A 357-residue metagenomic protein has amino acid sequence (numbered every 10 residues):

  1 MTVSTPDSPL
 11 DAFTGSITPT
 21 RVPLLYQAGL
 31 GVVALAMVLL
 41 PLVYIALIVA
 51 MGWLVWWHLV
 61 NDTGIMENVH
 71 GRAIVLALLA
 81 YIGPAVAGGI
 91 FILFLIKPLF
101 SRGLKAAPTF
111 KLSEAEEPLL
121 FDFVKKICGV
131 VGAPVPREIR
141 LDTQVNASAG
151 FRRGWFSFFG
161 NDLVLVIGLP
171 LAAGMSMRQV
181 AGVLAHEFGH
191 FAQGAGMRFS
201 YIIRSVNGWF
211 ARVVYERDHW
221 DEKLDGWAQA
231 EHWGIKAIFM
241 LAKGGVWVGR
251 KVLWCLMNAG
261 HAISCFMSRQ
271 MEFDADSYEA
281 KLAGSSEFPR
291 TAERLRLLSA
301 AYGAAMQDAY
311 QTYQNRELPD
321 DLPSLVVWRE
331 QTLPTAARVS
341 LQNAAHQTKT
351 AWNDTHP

Functional and structural regions predicted by a protein language model:
M1-G154, N161, I238, A242-L253 (+3 more regions): Hydrophobic or amphipathic, alpha-helical segments that drive membrane association/targeting
T2-L25, G226-S268, F273-S277, K281 (+1 more regions): Cytosolic-facing loops and C-terminal tails of multi-pass membrane proteins
E117-F121, M177, A181, E272 (+1 more regions): Amphipathic alpha-helical transducer elements in NTP-driven molecular machines
K125-G129, A185, Q193, G208-A211 (+2 more regions): An active-site-proximal "capping" alpha-helix that borders the catalytic cofactor pocket
S148-A149, A211-D218, S299-A305: Secretory-pathway/luminal and periplasmic proteins that interact with or process carbohydrate-rich
V166-G182, I263: Short pre-active-site segment immediately N-terminal to the catalytic Zn-binding motif
A185-R204: Catalytic Zn2+-binding segment of zinc metalloproteases
G196, I203-I235, E279: Post-HExxH zinc-binding segment in Zn-dependent metallohydrolases
